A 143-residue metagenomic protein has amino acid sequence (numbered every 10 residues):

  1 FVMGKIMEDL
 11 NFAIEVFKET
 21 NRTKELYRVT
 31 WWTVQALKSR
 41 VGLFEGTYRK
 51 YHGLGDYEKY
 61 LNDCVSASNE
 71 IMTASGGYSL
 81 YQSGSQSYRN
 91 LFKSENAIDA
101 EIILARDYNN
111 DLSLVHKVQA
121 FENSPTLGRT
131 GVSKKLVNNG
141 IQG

Functional and structural regions predicted by a protein language model:
F1-G4, E8-K24: Conserved, well-structured interaction surfaces
M3, F12, R28-Q35, R40-G143: An aromatic- and glycine-enriched ligand-binding surface/loop that stacks and positions planar moieties
